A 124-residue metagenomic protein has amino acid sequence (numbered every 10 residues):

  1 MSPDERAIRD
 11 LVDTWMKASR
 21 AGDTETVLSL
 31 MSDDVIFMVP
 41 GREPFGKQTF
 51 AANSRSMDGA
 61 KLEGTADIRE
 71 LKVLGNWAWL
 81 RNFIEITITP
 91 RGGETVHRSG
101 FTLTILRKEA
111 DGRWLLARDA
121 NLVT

Functional and structural regions predicted by a protein language model:
M1-R6, T124: Basic/polar N-terminal segments that are highly enriched at the extreme N-terminus, encompassing both cleavable
E5-R6, L11, T24-L74, H97: A solvent-exposed, acidic/Ser-Thr-rich amphipathic alpha-helical stretch
W15, F50, S54, A66-K72 (+3 more regions): Hydrophobic/aromatic beta-strand elements that line small-molecule binding cavities or substrate pockets in beta-rich
M31, I36-M38, A78-I88: Short, well-ordered beta-strand segments in beta-rich or mixed alpha/beta enzyme and ligand-binding folds
G59, T87-V96: Short, cysteine-centered beta-strand-loop-beta hairpins and adjacent loop/turn segments enriched in charged/polar
W79, S99-T124: Short beta-strand edge/turn micro-motifs at domain boundaries
